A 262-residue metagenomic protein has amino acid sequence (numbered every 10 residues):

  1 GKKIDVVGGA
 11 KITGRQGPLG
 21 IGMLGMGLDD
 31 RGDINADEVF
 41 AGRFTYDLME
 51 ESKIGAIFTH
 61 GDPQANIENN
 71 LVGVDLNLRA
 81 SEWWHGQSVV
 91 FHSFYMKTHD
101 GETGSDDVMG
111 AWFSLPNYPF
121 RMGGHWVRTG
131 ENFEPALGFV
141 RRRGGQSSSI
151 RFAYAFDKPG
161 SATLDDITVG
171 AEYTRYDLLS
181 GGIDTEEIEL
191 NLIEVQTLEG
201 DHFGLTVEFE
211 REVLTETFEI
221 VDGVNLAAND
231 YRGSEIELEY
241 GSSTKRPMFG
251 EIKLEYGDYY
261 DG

Functional and structural regions predicted by a protein language model:
G1, L71-V74, Y231, E235: Short N-terminal secondary-structure initiator segments
G1-I67: A conserved hydrophobic secondary-structure block that centers on an alpha-helix together with its immediately flanking
D5, E82-V89, S93-G262: Exposed, low-structure sequence patches enriched in small/polar residues
F40, F44, S52-A56, L71-L76 (+3 more regions): Extended, hydrophobic alpha-helical segments in both membrane/secreted and soluble proteins
Q64-G73, V89, D261: Contiguous transmembrane helix-bundle modules in multi-pass membrane proteins
